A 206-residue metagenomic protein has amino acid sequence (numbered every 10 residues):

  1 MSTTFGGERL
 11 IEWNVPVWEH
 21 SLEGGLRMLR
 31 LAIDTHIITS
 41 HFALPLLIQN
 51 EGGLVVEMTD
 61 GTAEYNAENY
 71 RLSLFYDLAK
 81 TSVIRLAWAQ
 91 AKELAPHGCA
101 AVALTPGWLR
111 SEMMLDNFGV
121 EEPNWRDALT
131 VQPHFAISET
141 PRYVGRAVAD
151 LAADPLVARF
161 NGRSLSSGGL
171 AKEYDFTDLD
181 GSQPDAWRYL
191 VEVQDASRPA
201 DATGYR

Functional and structural regions predicted by a protein language model:
T4-G7, P16-L22, E51-P96, G107-L109 (+1 more regions): Catalytic loop of short-chain dehydrogenase/reductase
E12-L31: Active-site Tyr-X3-Lys motif and surrounding loop/helix of classical short-chain dehydrogenase/reductase
R27-E51, A63, A91-K92, P96: Amphipathic alpha-helical dimer-interface segment in Rossmann-like NAD(P)H-dependent oxidoreductases
I33-H36, L78-A87, A101, V144: Conserved catalytic Lys-bearing alpha helix of Rossmann-like short-chain dehydrogenase/reductases
V56, H97-V102, R163: Rossmann-like NAD(H)/NADP(H) cofactor-binding core
A101, T105-L109, M114-D116, R146-D150: Active-site/pore-lining binding-face segments in mid-to-C-terminal subdomains
A103, P123-R206: C-terminal helical subdomain
